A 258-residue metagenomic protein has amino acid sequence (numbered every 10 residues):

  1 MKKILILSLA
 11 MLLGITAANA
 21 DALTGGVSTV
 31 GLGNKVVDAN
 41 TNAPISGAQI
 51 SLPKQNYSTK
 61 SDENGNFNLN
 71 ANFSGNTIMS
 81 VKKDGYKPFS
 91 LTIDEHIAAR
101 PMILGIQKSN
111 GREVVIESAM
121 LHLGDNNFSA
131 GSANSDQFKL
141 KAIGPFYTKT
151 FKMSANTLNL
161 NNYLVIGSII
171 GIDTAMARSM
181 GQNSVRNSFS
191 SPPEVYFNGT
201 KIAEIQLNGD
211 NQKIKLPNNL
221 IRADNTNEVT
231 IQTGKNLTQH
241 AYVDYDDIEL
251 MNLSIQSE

Functional and structural regions predicted by a protein language model:
I4-L13: Sec-dependent N-terminal signal peptides
A18-G31: Beta-strand-rich domain onsets/edges
G26-T29, N42, T92-E258: Beta-strand-rich recognition domains
V30-L32, A39-K54: Short, ordered, surface-exposed loop/turn motifs in non-cytosolic proteins
V37, K82-D84, Q232-N236: Beta-strand-rich extracellular modules
A48-L52, G65, M79, V195: Hydrophobic beta-strand segments
Q55-N68: Short, acidic Ser/Thr/Gly-rich low-complexity loop/linker segments typical of extracellular and cell-surface proteins
N76, S80-R100: A short, solvent-exposed loop/turn motif at the edges and junctions of modular extracellular/periplasmic domains
